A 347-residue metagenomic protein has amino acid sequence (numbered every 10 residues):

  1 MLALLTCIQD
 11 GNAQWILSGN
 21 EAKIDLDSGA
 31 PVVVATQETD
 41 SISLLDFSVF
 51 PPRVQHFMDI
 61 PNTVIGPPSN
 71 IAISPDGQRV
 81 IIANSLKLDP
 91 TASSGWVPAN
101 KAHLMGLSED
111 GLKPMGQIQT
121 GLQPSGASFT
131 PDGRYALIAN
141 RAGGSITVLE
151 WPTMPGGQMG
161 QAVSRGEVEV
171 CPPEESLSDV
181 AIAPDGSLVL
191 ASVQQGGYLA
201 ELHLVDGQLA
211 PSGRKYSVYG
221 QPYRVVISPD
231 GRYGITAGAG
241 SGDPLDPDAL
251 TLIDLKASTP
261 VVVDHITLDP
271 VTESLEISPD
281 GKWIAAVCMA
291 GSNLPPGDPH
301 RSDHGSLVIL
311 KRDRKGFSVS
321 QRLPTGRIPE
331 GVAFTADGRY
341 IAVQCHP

Functional and structural regions predicted by a protein language model:
N12-P347: Predominantly soluble domains enriched in secretory-pathway, periplasmic, or organellar proteins
